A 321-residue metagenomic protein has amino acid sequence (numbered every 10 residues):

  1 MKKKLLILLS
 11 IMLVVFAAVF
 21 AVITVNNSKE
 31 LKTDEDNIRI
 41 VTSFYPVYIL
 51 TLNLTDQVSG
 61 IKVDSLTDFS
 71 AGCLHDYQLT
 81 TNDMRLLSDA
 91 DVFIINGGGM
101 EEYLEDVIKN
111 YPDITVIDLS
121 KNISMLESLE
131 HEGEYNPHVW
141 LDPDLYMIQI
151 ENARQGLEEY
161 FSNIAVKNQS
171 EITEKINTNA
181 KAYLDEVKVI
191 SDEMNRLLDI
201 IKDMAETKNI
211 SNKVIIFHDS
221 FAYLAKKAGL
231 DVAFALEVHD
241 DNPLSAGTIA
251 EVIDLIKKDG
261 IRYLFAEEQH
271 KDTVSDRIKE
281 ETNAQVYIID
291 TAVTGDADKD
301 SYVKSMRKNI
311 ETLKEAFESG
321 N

Functional and structural regions predicted by a protein language model:
K2-N321: Extracytoplasmic metal-acquisition and chelation regions
